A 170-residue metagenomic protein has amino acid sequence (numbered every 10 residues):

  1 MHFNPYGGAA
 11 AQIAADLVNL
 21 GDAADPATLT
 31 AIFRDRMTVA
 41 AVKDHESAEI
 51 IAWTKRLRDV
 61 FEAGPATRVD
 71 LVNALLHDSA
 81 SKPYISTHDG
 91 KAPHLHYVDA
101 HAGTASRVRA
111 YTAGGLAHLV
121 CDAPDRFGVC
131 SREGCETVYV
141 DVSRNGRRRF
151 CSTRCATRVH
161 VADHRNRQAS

Functional and structural regions predicted by a protein language model:
M1-D141, S170: Short helix-coil boundary/hinge micro-motifs
D141, T157, V161: Short, non-ligating residues that shape and space the ligands of small metal-coordination modules and catalytic
G146-A156: Cysteine-rich micro-motifs
D163-S170: Contiguous alpha-helical segments
